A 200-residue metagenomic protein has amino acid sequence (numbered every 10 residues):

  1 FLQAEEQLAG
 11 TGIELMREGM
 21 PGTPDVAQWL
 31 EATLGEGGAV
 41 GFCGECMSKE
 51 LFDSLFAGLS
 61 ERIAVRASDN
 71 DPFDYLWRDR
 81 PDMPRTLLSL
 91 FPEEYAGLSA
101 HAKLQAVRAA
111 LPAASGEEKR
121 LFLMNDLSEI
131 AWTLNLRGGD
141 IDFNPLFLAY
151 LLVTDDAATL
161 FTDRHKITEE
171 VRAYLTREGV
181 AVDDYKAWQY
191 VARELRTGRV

Functional and structural regions predicted by a protein language model:
F1-V200: A composition/biophysics-driven feature that prefers long, compositionally simple stretches
